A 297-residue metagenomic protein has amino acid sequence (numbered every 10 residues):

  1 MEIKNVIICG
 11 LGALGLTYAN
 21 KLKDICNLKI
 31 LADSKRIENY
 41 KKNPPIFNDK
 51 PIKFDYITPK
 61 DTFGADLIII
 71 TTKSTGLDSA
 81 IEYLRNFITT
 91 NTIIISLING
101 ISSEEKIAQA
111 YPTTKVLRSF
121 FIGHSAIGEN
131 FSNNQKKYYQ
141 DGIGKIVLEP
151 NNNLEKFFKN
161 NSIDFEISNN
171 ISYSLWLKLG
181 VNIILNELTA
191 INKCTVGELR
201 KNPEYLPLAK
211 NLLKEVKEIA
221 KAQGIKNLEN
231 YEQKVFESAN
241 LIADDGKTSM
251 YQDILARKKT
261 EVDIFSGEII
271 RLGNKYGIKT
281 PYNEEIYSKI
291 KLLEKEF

Functional and structural regions predicted by a protein language model:
M1-F54: NAD(P)+-binding Rossmann beta1-loop-alpha1 motif at the extreme N-terminus of oxidoreductases
I3, C26, K210-F297: NAD(P)-dependent Rossmann-like dehydrogenase/reductase catalytic/cofactor-binding core
I3-K4, D66, G144: Nucleotide donor/acceptor-binding cores
V6, N27-K29, T113-V116, F165: Hydrophobic anchor at the start of a short beta-strand that flanks the dinucleotide cofactor-binding loop
N20-D24, E82-N86, E105, Q109 (+3 more regions): Short, well-ordered alpha-helices that flank and scaffold nucleotide-derived cofactor binding pockets
R36-K41, E104-E105, N153: Short, charged/polar "capping" segments at the starts of alpha-helices and the immediately preceding loops
F47-Q135: Rossmann-like NAD(P)(H) cofactor-binding subdomain of soluble oxidoreductases
F87, K106, A110-T113, N130-I184 (+1 more regions): Internal alpha-helical scaffold of NAD(P)-dependent oxidoreductase catalytic cores
